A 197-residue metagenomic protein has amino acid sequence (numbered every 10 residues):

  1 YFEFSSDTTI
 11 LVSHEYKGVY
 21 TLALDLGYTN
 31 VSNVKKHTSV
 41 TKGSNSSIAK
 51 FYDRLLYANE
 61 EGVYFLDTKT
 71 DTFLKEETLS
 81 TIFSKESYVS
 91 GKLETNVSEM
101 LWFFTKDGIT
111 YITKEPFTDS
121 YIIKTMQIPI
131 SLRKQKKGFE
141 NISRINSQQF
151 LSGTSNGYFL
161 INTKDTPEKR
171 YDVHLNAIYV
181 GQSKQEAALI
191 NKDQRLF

Functional and structural regions predicted by a protein language model:
Y1-F4, I10-Y16: Solenoidal tandem-repeat scaffolds enriched in leucines and small polar residues
D7-T9, Y52-D53, S98-E99, S147-Q148: Short coil/turn segments that connect the beta-strands within blades of beta-propeller domains
H14-K17, T21-L24: Recognizes the extracellular SEMA beta-propeller fold with strongest preference for semaphorin/plexin SEMA domains
K17, G27-T29, K36-S47, N59-E61 (+1 more regions): Residue-level "micro-hotspots" composed of small/polar
L22, F65-D67: Beta-strand-rich binding/interaction modules
